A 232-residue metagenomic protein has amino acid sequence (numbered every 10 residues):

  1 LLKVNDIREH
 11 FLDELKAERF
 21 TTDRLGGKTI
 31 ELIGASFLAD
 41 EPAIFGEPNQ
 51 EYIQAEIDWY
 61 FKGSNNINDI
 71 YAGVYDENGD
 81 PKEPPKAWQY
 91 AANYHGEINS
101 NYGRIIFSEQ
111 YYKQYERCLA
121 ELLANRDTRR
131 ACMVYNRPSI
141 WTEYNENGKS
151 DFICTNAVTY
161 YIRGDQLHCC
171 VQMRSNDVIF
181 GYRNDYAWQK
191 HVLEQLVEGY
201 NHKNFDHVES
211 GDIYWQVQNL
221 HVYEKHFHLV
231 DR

Functional and structural regions predicted by a protein language model:
L1-R232: Terminal, non-catalytic protein-protein interaction segments that mediate quaternary/complex assembly
